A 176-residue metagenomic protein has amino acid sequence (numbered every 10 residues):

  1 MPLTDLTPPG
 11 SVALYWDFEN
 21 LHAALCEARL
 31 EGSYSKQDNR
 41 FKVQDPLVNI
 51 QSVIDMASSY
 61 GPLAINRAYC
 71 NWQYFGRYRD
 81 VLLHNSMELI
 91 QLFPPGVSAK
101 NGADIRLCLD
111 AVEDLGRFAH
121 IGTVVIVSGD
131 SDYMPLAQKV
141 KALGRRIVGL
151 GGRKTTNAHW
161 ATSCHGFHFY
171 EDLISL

Functional and structural regions predicted by a protein language model:
M1-R106, D110, D114-G116, K141 (+1 more regions): Domain-level signal for Mg2+-assisted phosphodiester chemistry and nucleotide/NA-binding surfaces in nucleic-acid
L47, Q51, M134, K154-A161: Amphipathic alpha-helical transducer elements in NTP-driven molecular machines
Y74-R79, G152-W160: Short, glycine/polar-rich helix-capping loops at beta-to-alpha or helix-loop-helix junctions that flank or form
R77, D110, P135-L136, H159: Phosphate- and divalent-cation-binding pockets in alpha/beta enzyme and binding domains that engage nucleotide-derived
G96-S98, K154-H159, I174-L176: Short gly/pro/ser/thr-enriched loop/turn and capping motifs at secondary-structure boundaries
G102, R117-T155, H165: Active-site histidine-anchored catalytic micro-motif
H165-L176: C-terminal helix of von Willebrand factor
